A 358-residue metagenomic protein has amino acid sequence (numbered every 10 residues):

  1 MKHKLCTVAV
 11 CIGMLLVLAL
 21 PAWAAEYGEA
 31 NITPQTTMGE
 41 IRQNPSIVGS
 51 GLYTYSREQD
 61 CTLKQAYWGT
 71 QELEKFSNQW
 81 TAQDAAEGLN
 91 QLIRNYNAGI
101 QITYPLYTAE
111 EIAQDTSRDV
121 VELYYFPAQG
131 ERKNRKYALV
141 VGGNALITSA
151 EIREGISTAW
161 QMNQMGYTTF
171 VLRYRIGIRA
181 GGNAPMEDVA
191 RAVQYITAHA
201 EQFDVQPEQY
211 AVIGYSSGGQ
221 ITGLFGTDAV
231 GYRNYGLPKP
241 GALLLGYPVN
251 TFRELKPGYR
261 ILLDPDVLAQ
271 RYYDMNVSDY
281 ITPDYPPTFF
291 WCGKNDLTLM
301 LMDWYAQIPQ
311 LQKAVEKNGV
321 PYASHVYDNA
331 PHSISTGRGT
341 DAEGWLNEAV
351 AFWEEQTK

Functional and structural regions predicted by a protein language model:
A25-P45, G49-G51, P309-Q312, E316-K358: C-terminal catalytic histidine-bearing segment of alpha/beta-hydrolase fold enzymes
G51-E58, T62-K133, G182: N-terminal cap/lid segment of alpha/beta-hydrolase-fold proteins
N134-G143: Short beta-strand element of the alpha/beta-hydrolase
A150-E154, L172-P207, G337-A342: Catalytic nucleophile-loop/oxyanion-hole region of alpha/beta-hydrolase and closely related hydrolase-like folds
E151-F170: Short amphipathic alpha-helix adjacent to the substrate-entry channel of hydrolases
N163, L262-V267, R271, K294-A323 (+1 more regions): Active-site-adjacent alpha-helix of alpha/beta-hydrolase-fold enzymes
R191-I261, L268, Y272-Y273, V277: Primarily recognizes the serine-hydrolase "nucleophile elbow" in alpha/beta-hydrolase and SGNH/GDSL folds
D284, F290-G293: Short beta-strand/loop motif that positions the catalytic acidic residue of the alpha/beta-hydrolase fold
